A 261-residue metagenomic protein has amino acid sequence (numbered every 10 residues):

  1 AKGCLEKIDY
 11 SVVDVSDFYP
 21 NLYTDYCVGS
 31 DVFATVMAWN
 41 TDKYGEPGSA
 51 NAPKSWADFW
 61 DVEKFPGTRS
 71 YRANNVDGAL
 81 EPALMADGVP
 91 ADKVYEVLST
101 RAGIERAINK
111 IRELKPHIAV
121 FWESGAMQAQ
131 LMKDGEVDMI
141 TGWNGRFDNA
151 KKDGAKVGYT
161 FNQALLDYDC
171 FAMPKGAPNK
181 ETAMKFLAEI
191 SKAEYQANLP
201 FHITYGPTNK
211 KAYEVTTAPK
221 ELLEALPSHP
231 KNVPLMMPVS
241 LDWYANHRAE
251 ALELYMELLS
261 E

Functional and structural regions predicted by a protein language model:
A1-A129: Extracytoplasmic ligand-binding site segments that recognize negatively charged/polar headgroups
F18, F33, E105, K110-L114 (+1 more regions): Periplasmic-binding protein-like
A38-K43, L84-A86, Y168-K180, N198-H202: A bilobed periplasmic-binding-protein/Venus flytrap-type ligand-binding module shared by bacterial periplasmic
W56, Q128-L131, A183, Y195-Q196: Short, hydrophobic alpha-helical packing/hinge segments within bilobed ligand-binding/sensory domains
F65-R69, K115-H117, G135-D138, A155-V157 (+1 more regions): Loop/turn elements at helix/coil->beta-strand transitions in domains of secreted/extracellular proteins
M139-K156: A ligand-binding cleft/hinge motif common to bilobed small-molecule-binding domains
P174-L235, V239: Mature extracytoplasmic/periplasmic domains
K231-E261: Conserved C-terminal helix/tail region of periplasmic/extracytoplasmic solute-binding proteins
